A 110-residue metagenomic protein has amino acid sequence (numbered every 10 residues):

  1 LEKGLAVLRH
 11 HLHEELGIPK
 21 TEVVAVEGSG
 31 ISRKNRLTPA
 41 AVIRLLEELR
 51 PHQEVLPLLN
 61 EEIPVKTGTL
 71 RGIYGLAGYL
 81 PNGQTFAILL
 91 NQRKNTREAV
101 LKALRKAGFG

Functional and structural regions predicted by a protein language model:
L1-A40, E48-Q53: A small/polar active-site loop signature that marks catalytic segments
H10, E14, E54-L58, K102 (+1 more regions): Charged/polar, solvent-exposed surface patches and flexible loops
E14-E15, P57, R71, T96: Extracytoplasmic
S29-S32, L49-P51, L70-I73, Q92-N95: Solvent-exposed loop/turn segments at secondary-structure junctions within structured extracellular/periplasmic domains
A40-R44, E54-E61: An acidic/polar, Gly/Ser/Thr-rich interaction patch typically located in mid-to-C-terminal regions of proteins
L59-Q92: Short, Gly/Ser/Thr-enriched beta-strand-loop segments that form substrate-interacting elements of hydrolase/peptidase
Y79, K94-G110: Short, compositionally simple motifs enriched in small residues
